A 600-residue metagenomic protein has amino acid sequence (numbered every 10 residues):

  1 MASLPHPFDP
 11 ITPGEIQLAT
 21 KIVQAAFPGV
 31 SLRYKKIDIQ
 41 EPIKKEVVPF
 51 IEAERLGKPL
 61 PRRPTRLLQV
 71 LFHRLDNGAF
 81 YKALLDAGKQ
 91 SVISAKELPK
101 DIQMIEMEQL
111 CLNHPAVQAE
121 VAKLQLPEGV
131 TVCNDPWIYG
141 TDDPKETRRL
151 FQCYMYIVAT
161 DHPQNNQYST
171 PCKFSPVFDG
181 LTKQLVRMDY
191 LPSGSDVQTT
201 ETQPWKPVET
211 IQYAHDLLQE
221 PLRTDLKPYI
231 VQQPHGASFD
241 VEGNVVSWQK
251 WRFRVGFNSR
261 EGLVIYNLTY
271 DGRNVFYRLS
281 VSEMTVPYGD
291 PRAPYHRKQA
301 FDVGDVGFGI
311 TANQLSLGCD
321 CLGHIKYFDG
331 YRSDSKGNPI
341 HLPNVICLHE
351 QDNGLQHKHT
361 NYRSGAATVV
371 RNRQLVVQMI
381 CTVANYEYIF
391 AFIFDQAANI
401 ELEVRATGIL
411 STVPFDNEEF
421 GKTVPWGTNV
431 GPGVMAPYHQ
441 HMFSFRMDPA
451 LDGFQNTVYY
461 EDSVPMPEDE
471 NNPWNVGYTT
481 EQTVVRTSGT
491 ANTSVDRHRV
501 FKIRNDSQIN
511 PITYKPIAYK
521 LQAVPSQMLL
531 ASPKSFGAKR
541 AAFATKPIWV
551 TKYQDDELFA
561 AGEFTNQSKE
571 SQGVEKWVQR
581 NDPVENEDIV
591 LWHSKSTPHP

Functional and structural regions predicted by a protein language model:
M1, L85-I102, V121-K123, V158-L263 (+3 more regions): Extended effector regions of multi-domain proteins
P7-L56, K100-I138: Short, non-transmembrane alpha-helical segments in secretory-pathway proteins
G29-A87, E128-D179, Q249-W251, V377: Exposed beta-strand-loop-beta-strand "reactive/processing" segments of non-cytosolic proteins
L68-L71, S94, I105-M107, L112 (+7 more regions): A composition-driven signal for long, intrinsically disordered, charge-rich low-complexity tracts
